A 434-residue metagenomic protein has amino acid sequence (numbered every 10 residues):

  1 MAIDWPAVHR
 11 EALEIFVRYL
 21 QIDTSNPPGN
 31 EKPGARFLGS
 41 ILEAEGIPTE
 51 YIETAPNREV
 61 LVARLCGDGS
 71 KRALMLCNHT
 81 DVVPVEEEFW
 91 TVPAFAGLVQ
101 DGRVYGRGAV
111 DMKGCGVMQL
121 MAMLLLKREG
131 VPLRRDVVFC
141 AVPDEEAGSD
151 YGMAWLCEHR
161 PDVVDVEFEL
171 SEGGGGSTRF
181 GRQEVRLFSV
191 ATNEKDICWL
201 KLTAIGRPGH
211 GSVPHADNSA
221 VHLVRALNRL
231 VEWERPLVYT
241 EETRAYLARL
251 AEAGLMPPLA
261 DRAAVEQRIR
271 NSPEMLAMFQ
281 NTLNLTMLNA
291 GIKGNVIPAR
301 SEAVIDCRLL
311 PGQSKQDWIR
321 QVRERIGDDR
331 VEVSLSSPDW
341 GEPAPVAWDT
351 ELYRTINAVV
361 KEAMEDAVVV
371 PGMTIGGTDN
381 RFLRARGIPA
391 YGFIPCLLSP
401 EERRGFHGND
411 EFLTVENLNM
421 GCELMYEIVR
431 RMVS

Functional and structural regions predicted by a protein language model:
A2-R107, L126-R135, I305: Acidic/His- and Gly-rich active-site-bordering loop/insert found across diverse amide/peptide-bond hydrolases
H9, F89-W90, V131-P132, A191-I197 (+3 more regions): Short glycine/proline-enriched loop/turn "hinge" motifs that connect secondary-structure elements and lie
V104, V110-S189: Acidic/histidine-rich catalytic neighborhood of metal-dependent amide-processing enzymes
P161-D162, F168, G175-E184, A191-W199 (+3 more regions): Acidic-enriched catalytic cores of C-N bond-cleaving enzymes acting on peptides and small amides
N228-R235, M256-P258, A347-P395: Active-site-adjacent substrate-binding region of metalloamidase/peptidase-like peptide-processing proteins
G294-D328, P345-N357: C-terminal substrate/ligand-recognition segments
P338-W340, D366-V433: Zn-dependent metallopeptidase/amidohydrolase metal-coordination segment
